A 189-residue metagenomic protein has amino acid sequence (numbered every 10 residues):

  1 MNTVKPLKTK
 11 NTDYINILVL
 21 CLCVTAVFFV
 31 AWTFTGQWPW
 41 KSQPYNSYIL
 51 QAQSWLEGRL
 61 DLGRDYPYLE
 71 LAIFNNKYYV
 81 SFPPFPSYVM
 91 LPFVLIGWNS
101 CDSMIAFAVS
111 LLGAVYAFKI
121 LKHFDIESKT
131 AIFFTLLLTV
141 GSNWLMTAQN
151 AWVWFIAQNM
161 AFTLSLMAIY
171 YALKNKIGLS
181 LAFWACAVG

Functional and structural regions predicted by a protein language model:
M1-Q43, A131: Start-transfer (signal-anchor) and selected internal transmembrane alpha helices of multi-pass inner/ER membrane
Y48-Y78, F85, A172: Extracytosolic helix-loop segments that constitute the early lumenal/periplasmic catalytic or substrate-binding loops
N75-A106: Juxtamembrane segments of multi-pass membrane glycosylation machinery that transfer sugars from lipid-linked donors
S100-I126, M167: Transmembrane-helix motifs of polytopic, lipid-linked glycan transferases
A131-N143, Y170, W184-V188: Short helix- or helix-capping micro-motifs that position conserved polar/aromatic residues at function-defining sites
V140-L164: Membrane-interface micro-motifs in multi-pass membrane enzymes
M160, S165-L179: Membrane-interface transmembrane helices that cradle and orient dolichyl/undecaprenyl
